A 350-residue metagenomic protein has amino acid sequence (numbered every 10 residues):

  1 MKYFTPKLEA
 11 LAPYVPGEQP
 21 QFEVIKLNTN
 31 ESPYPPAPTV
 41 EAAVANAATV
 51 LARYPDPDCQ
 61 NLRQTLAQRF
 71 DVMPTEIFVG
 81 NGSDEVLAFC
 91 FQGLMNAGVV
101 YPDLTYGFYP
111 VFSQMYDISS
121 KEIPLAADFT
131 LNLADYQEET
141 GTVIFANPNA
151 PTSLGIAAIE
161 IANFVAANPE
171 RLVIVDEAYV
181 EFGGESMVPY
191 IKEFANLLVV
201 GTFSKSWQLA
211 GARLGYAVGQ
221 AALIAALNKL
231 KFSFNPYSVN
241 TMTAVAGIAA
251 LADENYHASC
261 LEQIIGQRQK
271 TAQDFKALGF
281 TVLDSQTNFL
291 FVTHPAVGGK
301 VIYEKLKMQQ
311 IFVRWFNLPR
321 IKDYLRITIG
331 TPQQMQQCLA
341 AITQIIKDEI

Functional and structural regions predicted by a protein language model:
M1-R53, E139: N-terminal "arm"/small-domain region of PLP-dependent enzymes with the aminotransferase-like
L8, G93-A146: PLP-dependent aminotransferase-like
P38, V297-E304, Q334-Q337: Short, conserved charged micro-motifs
D58, N196-K276, F280-L283: PLP-dependent aminotransferase class I/II
A67-F89, P102: Short loop-beta-helix segment that forms the pyridoxal 5′-phosphate
A126-E181: Active-site phosphate-binding strand-loop segment of PLP-dependent enzymes
I159, K305-Q309, R314, L318-I350: PLP-dependent enzyme catalytic core of the Aspartate aminotransferase-like
I265, A277-Q309: Conserved PLP-binding catalytic core of the aspartate aminotransferase-like
